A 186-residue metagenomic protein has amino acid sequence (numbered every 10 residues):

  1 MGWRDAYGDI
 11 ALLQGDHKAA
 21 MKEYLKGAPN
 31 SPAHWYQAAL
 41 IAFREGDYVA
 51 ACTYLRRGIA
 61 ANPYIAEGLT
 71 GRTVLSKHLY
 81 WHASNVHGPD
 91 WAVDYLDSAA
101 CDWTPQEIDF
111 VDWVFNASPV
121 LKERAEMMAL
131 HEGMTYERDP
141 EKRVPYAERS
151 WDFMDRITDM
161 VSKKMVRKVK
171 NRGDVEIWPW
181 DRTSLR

Functional and structural regions predicted by a protein language model:
M1, A6-I10, K22-L25, Y54: Catalytic phosphate/metal-binding cores of nucleic-acid and nucleotide-processing enzymes, i.e., regions that mediate
M1-R4, S31-A38, A60-V74: Boundary/linker segments of alpha-helical solenoid repeat arrays
D16-A19, H34: Structural recognition of alpha-solenoid helical scaffolds
H17, Y24-L25, L55, N62: Inward-facing hydrophobic residues that define packing positions of alpha-helical scaffold repeats
F43, Y48-R186: Eukaryotic alpha-helical solenoid repeat scaffolds
